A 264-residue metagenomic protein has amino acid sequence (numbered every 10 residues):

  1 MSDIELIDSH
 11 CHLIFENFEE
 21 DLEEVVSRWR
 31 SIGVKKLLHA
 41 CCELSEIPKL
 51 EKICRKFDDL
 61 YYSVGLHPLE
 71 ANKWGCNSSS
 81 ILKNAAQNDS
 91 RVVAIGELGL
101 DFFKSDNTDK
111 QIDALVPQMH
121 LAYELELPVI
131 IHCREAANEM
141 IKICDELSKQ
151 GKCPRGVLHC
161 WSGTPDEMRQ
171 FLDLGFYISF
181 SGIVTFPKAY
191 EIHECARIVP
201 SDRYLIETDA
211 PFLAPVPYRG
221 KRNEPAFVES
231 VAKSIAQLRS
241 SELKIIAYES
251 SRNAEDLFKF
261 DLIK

Functional and structural regions predicted by a protein language model:
M1-K264: Mid-domain alpha/beta scaffold segments of enzyme catalytic cores
